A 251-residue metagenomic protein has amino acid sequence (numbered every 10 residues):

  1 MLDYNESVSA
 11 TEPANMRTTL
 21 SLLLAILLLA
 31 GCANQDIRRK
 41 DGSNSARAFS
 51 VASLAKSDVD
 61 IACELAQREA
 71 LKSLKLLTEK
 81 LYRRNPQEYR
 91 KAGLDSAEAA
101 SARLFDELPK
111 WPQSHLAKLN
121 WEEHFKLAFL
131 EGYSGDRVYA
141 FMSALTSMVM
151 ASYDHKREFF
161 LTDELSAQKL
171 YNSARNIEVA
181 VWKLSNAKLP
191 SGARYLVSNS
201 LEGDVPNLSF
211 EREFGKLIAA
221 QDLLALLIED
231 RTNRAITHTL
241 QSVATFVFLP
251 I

Functional and structural regions predicted by a protein language model:
M1-M16: N-terminal secretory signal peptides that target proteins for export/translocation
M16-R17, F210: Structural motif marking the loop-to-transmembrane transition
R17-A25: Sec-dependent signal peptide recognition, specifically the positively charged N-region followed immediately by
L29-G31: C-terminal motif of bacterial Sec signal peptides marking the signal peptidase cleavage site
A33-R137: N-terminal Sec/ER secretory leader and immediately downstream segment of secreted/extracellular precursors
A33-R39, H238-I251: Long, compositionally biased low-complexity regions that are usually intrinsically disordered and enriched
K91-A225, E229, A235-V243: Mature extracellular/secreted ectodomains of secretory-pathway proteins
